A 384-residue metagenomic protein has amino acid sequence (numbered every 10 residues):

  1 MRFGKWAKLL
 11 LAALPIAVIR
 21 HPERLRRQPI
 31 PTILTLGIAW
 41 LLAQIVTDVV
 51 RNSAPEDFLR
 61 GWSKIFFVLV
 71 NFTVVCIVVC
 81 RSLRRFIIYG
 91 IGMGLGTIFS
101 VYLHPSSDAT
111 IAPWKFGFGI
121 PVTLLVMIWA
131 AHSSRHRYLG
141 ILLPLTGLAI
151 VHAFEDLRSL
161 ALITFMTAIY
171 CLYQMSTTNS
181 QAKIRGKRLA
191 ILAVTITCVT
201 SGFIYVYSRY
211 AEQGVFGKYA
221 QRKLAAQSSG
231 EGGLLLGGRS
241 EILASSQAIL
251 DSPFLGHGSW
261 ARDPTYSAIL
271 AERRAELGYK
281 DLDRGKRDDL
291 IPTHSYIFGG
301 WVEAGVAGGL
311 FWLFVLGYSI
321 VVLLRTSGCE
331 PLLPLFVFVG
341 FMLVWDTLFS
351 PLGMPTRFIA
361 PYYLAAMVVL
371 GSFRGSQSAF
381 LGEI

Functional and structural regions predicted by a protein language model:
M1-A43, C80-R84, I128-L139, K183-A190 (+1 more regions): Transmembrane signal-anchor hairpin modules in multi-pass inner-membrane enzymes, especially those that act on
G4-I16, R27-V46, R51-I77, I88-G96 (+1 more regions): Aromatic-anchored transmembrane helix interface
L10-E23, V122-S133, A307-T326: Hydrophobic, aromatic-rich transmembrane alpha-helices and their immediate juxtamembrane boundary segments
F67-T177, S201-Y205: Alpha-helical transmembrane segments of multi-pass inner-membrane proteins
L124-M127, V315-Y318, P334-I384: Transmembrane alpha-helices of multi-pass inner-membrane enzymes
I150-E155, L172-S229, Q247: A membrane-periplasm/extracellular boundary helix in multi-pass inner-membrane enzymes that assemble envelope glycans
G232-L236, S240, L255-A304: Long extracytoplasmic/lumenal interhelical loops at the membrane interface of multi-pass membrane proteins
D289, G300-F341: Hydrophobic transmembrane alpha-helices and their immediate junctions
